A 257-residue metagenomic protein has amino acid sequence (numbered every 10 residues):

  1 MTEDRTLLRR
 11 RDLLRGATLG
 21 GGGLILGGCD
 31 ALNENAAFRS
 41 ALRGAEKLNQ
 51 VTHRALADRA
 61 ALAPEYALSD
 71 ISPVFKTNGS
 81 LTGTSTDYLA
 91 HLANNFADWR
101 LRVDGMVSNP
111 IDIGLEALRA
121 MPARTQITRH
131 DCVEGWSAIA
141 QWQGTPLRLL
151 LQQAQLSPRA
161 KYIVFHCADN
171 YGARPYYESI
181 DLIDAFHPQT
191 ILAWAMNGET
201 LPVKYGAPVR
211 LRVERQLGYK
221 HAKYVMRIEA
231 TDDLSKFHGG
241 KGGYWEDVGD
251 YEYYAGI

Functional and structural regions predicted by a protein language model:
M1-L8, L19-G23: N-terminal secretory signal peptides
T2-D4, D12, S108, S137: Short, flexible active-site loop motifs that bind/organize anionic cofactors or intermediates
T2-E3, R11, C29, A57 (+1 more regions): Intrinsic disorder/low-complexity signal
D4-T6, R10, N49, R54: Coiled-coil-like amphipathic alpha-helices with heptad-repeat character
R10-R11, R210: Short, cationic motifs built from Arg/Lys/His that form the positively charged side of catalytic pockets
D12-L32: N-terminal export signals
L32-I257: Structured, non-membrane catalytic/scaffold regions adjacent to prosthetic-group chemistry
